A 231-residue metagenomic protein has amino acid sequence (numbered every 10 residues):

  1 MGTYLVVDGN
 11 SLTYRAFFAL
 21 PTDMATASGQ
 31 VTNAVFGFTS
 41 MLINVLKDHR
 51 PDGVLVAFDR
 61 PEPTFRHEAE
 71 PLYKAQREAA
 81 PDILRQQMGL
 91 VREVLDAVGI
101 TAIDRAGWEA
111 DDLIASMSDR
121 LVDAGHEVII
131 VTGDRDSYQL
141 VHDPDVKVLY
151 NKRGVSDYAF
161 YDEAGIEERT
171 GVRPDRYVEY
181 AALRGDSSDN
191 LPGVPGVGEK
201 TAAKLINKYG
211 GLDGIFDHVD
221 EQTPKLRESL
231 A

Functional and structural regions predicted by a protein language model:
M1-G2, R50-L55, D123, H142-D145 (+1 more regions): Non-catalytic nucleic-acid-binding/docking modules located in mid-to-C-terminal regions of nucleic-acid enzymes
G2-V131, R135-D162: Noncatalytic, basic helical substrate-engagement surface that gates or grips nucleic-acid strands
